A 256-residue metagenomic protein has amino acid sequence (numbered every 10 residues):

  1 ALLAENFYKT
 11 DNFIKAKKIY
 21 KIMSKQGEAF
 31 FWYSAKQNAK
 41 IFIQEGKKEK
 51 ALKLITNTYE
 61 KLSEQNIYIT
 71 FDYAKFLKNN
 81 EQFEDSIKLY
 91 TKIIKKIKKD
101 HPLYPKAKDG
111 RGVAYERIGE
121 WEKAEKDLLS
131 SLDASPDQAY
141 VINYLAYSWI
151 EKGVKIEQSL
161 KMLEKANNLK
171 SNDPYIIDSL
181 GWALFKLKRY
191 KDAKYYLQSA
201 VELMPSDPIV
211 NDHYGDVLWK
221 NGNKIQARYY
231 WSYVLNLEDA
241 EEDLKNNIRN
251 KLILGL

Functional and structural regions predicted by a protein language model:
L2, Q37, D72, G110 (+4 more regions): Canonical tetratricopeptide repeat
E5, K40, K75, V113 (+3 more regions): Residue-level recognition of tetratricopeptide repeat
K9, Q44, N79, G110-V113 (+5 more regions): Register position in tetratricopeptide repeats
E28-A29, S63-E64, K98, P102 (+4 more regions): Short coil turns that delineate tetratricopeptide repeat
Y33-S34, I69, L103, A107 (+4 more regions): TPR alpha-solenoid repeat register
H213, K220-L256: Terminal, low-structured helical/coil segments at or just beyond the last alpha-helical repeat
